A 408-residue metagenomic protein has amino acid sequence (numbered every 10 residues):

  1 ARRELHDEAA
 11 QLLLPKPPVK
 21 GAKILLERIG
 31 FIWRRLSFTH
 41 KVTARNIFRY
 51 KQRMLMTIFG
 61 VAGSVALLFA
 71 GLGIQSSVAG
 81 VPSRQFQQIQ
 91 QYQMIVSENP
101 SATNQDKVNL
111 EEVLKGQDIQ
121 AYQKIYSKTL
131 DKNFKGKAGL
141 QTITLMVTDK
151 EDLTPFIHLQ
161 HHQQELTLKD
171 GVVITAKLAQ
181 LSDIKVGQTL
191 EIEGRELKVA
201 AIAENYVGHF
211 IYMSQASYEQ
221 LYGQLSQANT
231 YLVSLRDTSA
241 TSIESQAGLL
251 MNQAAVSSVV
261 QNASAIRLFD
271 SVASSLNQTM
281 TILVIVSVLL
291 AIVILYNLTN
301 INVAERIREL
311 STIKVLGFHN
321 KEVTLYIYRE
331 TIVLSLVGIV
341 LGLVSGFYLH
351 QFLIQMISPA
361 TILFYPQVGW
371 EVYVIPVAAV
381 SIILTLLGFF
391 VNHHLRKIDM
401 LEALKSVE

Functional and structural regions predicted by a protein language model:
R3, Y326, I339-E402: Short helix-loop junctions at transmembrane helix boundaries
H6-K23, R396-E408: Short cytosolic juxtamembrane segments of multi-pass membrane proteins
G21-G30, I327-L341: Selective transmembrane-helix segments that form parts of the transport pathway or gating/packing helices in multipass
I29, F38-K169, A176-K177, Q188: Juxtamembrane segments of multi-pass membrane proteins
V78-Q87, S245-L290, N302-A304, M356-A360: Peri-transmembrane interface segments
I89, A203-T238, A263: Small-residue transmembrane helix packing/gating motifs
Q164-S217: Hydrophobic secondary-structure segments that place a key small or acidic residue at a functional site
N277, V293-V333: Interfacial "coupling" helices/loops that link adjacent transmembrane helices in transporter permeases
